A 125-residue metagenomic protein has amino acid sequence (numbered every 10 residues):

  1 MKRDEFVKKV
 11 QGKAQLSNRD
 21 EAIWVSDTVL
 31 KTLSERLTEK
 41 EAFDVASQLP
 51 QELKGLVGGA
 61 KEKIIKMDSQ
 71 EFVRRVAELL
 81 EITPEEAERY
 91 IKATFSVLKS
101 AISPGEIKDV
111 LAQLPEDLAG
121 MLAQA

Functional and structural regions predicted by a protein language model:
M1-S17, M67-I82: Short, flexible domain-boundary/linker segments around small modular repeats
L16-T28, S34-A42, I82-A93, V97-K108: Short, low-complexity cationic-aromatic patches
E35-D68, I102-A125: Extended intrinsically disordered, low-complexity coil regions enriched in Ser, Thr, Gly, Ala and often Pro
E52-V57, K61-S103: Short, solvent-exposed interaction modules
